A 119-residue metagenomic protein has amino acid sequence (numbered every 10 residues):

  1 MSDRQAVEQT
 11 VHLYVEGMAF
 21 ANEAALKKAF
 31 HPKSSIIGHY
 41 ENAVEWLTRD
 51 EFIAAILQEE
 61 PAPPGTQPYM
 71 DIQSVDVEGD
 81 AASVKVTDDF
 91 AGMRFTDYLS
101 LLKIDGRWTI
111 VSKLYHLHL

Functional and structural regions predicted by a protein language model:
M1-A24, K28-P32, D50: Short, low-complexity N-terminal intrinsically disordered segments enriched in polar/charged residues
D3-Q5, E16, N42-A43, Y98 (+1 more regions): Alpha-helical interaction segments
R4-E8, E23, K27, M70 (+2 more regions): Generic alpha-helical hydrophobic packing signal
A6, S35-Y40, E45-R94: Surface-exposed, charged secondary-structure patches
F30, D88, L114-Y115: Short beta-strand segments enriched in hydrophobic/aromatic residues within well-folded beta-rich domains
S34-S35, L119: Short secondary-structure capping/turn micro-motifs that flank functional sites
R94-L119: Short beta-strand edge/turn micro-motifs at domain boundaries
